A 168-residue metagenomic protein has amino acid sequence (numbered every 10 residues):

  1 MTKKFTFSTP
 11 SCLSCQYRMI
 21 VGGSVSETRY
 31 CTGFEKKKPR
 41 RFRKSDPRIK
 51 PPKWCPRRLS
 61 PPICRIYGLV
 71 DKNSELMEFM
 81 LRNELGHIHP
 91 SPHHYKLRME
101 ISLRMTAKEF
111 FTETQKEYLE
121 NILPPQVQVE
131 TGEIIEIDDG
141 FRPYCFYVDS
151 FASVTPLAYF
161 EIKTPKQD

Functional and structural regions predicted by a protein language model:
M1-P61: Cysteine-centered metal-binding/redox modules
Q16-V25, G33-K36, Y67-S74, I135-R142: Short, flexible beta-strand-to-coil junctions
C31-T32, Y95, L103, S153-V154 (+1 more regions): Tryptophan-centered short beta-strand motifs
F34-P47, D71-F79, P143-F146: Short, surface-exposed beta-strand/loop "edge" segments at domain boundaries and coil↔beta transitions
K44-L59, Q126-P165: Short, compact, well-ordered microdomains
P61-Y95: N-terminal disorder-to-order initiation segments that are Gly/Lys/Arg-biased and fold into the first beta/loop/alpha
L85-D139: Short, conserved turn/kink motifs that form compact alpha/beta structural patches or helix kinks used as
